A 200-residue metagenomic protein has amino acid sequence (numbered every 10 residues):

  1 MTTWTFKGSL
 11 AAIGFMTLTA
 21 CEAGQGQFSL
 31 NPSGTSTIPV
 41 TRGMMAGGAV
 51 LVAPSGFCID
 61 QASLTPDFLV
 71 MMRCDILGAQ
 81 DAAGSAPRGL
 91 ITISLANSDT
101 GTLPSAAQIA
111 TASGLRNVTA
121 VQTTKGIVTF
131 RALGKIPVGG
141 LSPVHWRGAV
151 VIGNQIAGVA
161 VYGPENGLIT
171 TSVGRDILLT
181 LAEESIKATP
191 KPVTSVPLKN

Functional and structural regions predicted by a protein language model:
M1-A11: Bacterial N-terminal signal peptides that target proteins for export
T17-A20: C-terminal motif of bacterial Sec signal peptides marking the signal peptidase cleavage site
E22-Q25: Bacterial signal peptide processing site
S29-P54: Post-signal peptide N-terminal segment of mature Sec-exported envelope proteins
G43, T92-T100, P137, V161-T171: Second-shell loop/turn segments in exported
V50-S98: Secretory pathway targeting signatures of secreted, lumenal, and periplasmic proteins
F57, G158-N200: Surface-exposed amphipathic alpha-helical segments
A110-G153: Signature of long, low-cysteine stretches enriched in small and polar/charged residues
